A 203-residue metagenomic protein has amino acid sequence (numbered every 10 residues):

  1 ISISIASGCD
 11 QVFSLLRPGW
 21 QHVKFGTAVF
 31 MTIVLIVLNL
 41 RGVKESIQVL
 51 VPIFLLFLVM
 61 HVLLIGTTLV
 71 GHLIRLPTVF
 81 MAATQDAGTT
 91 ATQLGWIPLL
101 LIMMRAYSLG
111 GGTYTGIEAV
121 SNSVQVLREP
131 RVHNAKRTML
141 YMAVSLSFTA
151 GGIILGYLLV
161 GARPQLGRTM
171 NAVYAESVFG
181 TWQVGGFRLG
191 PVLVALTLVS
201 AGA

Functional and structural regions predicted by a protein language model:
I1, T27-M31, T92-Y107, F148-G152 (+1 more regions): Select transmembrane alpha-helical segments in multipass membrane proteins
I1-V29, V37, A195-G202: Hydrophobic transmembrane alpha-helices that form the core helical bundles of multi-pass secondary transporters
S14, T32-F54, N122-E129, G202: Membrane-water interface regions at transmembrane-helix termini and the short interhelical loops of multi-pass membrane
T27, L35-G71, L140-Y141: Membrane-interface loop-to-helix entry segments
L50-L56, S121-T149: Junctions where cytoplasmic loops transition into the N-terminal start of transmembrane alpha-helices in multi-pass
L55, M60-T113: Helix-loop-helix junctions that connect adjacent transmembrane segments in multi-pass membrane transporters
T68-T78, R137-Y174: Extracellular/periplasmic helix-exit of transmembrane alpha-helices
G88-V132, K136-R137, L193-A203: Hydrophobic, membrane-embedded alpha-helices of multi-pass small-molecule transporters
